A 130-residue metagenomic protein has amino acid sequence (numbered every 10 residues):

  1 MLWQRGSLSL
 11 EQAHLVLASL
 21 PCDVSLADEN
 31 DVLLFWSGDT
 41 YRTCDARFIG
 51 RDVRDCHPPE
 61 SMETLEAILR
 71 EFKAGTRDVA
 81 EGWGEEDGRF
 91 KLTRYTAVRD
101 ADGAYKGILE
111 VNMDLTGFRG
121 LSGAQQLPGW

Functional and structural regions predicted by a protein language model:
L2, G6-A13, M113-W130: Juxtadomain coupling helices with adjacent low-complexity linkers
L2-V32, W36-S37: Sensory modules in modular signal-transduction proteins
D28-Q125: Sensory/regulatory domains in signal-transduction proteins
